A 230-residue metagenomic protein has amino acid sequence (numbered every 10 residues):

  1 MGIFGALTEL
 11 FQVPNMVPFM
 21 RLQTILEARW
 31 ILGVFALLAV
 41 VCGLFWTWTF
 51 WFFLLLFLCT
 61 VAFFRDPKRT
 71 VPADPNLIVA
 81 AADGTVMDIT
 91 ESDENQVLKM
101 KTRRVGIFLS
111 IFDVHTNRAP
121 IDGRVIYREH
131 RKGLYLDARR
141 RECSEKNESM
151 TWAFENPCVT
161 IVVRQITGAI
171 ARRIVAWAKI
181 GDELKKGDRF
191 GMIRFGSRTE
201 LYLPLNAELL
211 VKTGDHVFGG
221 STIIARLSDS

Functional and structural regions predicted by a protein language model:
G2-S230: Contiguous, well-folded functional domains in the mature portion of proteins
